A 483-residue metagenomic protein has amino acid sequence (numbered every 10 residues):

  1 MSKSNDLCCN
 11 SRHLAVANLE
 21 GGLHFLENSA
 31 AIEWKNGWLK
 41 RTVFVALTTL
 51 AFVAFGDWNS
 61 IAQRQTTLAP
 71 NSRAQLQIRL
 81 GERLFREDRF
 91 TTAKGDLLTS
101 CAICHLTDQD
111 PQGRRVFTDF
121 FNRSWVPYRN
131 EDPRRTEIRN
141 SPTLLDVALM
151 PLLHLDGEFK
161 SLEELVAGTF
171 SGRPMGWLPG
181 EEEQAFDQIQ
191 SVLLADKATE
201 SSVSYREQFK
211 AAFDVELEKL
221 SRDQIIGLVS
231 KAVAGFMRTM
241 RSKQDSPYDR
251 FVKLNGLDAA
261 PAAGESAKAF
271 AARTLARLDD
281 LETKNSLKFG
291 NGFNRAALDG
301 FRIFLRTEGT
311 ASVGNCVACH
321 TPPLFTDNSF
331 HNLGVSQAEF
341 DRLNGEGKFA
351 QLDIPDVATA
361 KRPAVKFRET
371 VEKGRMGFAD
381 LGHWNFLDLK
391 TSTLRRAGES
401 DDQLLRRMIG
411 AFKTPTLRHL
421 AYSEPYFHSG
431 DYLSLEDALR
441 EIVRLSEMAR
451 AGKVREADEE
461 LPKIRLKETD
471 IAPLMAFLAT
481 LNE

Functional and structural regions predicted by a protein language model:
K3-C8, F25-L26, I32-F44, F52-E483: Periplasmic c-type cytochrome electron-transfer domains
D6, A15-V16: Ser/Thr/Pro/Gly-rich low-complexity, intrinsically disordered segments
N10-R12: Short linear segments in intrinsically disordered or otherwise low-structure-confidence regions
